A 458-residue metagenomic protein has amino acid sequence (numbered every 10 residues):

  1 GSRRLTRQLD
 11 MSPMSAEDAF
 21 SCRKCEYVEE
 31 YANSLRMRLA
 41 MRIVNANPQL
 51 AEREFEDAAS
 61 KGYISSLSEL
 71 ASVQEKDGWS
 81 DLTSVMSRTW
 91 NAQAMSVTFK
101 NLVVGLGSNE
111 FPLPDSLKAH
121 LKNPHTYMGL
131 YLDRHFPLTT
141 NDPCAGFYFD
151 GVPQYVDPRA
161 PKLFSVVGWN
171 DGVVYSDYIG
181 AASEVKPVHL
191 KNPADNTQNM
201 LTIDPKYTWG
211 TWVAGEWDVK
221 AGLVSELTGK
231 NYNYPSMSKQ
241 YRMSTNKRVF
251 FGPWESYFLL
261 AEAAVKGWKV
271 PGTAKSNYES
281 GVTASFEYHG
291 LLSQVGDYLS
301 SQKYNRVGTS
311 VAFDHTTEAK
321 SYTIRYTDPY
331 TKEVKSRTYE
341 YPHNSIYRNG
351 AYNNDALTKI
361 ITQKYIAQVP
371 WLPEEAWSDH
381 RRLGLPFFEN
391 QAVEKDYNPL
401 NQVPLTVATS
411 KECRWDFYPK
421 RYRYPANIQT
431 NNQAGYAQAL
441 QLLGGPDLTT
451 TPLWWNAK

Functional and structural regions predicted by a protein language model:
G1-A284, Y288, N353-N354: Structured, solvent-exposed acidic/aromatic patches
S225-Y232, Q240, K247-Y257, A263-W268 (+2 more regions): C-terminal functional modules
